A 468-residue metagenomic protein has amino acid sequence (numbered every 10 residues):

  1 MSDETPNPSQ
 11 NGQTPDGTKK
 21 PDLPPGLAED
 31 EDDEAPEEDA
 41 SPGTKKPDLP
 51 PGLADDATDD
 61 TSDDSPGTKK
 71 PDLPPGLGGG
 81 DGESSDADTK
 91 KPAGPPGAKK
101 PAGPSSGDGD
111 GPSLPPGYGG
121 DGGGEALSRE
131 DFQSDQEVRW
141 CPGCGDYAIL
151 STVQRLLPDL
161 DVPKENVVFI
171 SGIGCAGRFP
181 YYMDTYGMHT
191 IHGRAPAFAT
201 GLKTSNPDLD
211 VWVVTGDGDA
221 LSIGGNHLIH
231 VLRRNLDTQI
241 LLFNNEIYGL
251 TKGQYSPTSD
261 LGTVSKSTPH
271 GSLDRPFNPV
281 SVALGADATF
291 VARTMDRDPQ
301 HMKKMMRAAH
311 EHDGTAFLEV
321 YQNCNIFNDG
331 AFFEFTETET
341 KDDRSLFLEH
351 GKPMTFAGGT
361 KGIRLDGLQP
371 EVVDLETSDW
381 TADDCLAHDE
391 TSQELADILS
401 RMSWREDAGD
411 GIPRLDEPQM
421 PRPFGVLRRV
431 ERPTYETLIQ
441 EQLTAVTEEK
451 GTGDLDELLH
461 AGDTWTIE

Functional and structural regions predicted by a protein language model:
T5-G107, P115: N-terminal intrinsically disordered, low-complexity tails
G111-A126, D135, I326-E468: Flexible, low-complexity linker and terminal segments
G122-A126, E130-C141, G145-I191: Active-site diphosphate/adenylate-binding microenvironment
Q136, P163-V167, A195, S205-V211 (+5 more regions): Short coil/turn connectors at secondary-structure junctions
W140-P142, V213-T215, F290-M295: Short catalytic-loop micro-motif centered on adjacent basic/acidic residues
S171-G249, H301-K303: Thiamine diphosphate
I223-T238, F243, I247-T391: Glycine-rich ThDP/TPP pyrophosphate-binding loop and its adjacent helix/strand module within ThDP-dependent enzymes
